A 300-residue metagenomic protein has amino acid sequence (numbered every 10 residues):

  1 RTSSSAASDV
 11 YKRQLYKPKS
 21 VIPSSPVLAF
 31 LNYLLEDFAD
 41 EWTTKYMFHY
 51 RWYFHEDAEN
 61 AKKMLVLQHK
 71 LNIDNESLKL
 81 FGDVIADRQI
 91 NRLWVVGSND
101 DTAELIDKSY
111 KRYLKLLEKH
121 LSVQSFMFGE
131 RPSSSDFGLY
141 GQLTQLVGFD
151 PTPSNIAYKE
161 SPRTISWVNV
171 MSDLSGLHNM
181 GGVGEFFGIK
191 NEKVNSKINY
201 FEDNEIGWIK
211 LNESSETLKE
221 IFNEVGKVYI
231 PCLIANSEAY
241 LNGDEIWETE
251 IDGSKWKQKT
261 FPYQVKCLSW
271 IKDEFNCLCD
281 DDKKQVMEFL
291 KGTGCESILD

Functional and structural regions predicted by a protein language model:
T2-A7, Y11: Single conserved hydrophobic/aromatic residue that forms the stacking wall/gate of nucleotide- or nucleobase-binding
K12, L35, Q142-L146: Buried hydrophobic packing segments
Q14-P18, D37-F48, W52: Alpha-helix capping at helix-to-loop junctions
Y16-S25, P153-S154: Short, polar/flexible loop-turn hinges at active-site or ligand-entry regions and domain interfaces
I22-E36, H49-D57: Short, glycine/charge-rich beta-strand/loop segments that flank catalytic centers and engage negatively charged groups
L28-L31, L35-A39, T102, S109 (+1 more regions): Internal, well-ordered alpha-helical segments in soluble enzyme and binding-protein domains
K45-L278, D282-D300: GST-like fold's C-terminal all-alpha helical module
